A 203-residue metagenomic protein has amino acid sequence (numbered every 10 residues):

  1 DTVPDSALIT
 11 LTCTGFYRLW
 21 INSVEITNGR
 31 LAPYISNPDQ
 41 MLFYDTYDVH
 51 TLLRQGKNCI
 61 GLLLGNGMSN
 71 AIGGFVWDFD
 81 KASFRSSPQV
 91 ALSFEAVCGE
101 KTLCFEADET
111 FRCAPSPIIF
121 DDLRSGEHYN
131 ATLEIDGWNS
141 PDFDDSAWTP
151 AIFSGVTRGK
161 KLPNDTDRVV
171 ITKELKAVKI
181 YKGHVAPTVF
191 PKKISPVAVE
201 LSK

Functional and structural regions predicted by a protein language model:
D1-G137: Accessory beta-strand-rich segments of carbohydrate-active enzymes
K101-K203: Activation corresponds to long, low-complexity, non-globular regions
